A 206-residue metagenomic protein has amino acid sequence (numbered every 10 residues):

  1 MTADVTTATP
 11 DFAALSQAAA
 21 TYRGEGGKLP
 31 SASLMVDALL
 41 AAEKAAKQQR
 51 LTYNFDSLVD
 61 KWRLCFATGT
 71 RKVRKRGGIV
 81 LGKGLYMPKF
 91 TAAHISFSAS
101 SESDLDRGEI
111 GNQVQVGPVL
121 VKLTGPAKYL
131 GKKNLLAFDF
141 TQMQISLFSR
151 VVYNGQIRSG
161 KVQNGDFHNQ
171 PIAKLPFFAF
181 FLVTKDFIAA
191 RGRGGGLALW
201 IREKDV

Functional and structural regions predicted by a protein language model:
M1-V5: N-terminal chloroplast transit peptides
T6-V206: Soluble ligand-binding/transfer domains with enclosed cavities or grooves
